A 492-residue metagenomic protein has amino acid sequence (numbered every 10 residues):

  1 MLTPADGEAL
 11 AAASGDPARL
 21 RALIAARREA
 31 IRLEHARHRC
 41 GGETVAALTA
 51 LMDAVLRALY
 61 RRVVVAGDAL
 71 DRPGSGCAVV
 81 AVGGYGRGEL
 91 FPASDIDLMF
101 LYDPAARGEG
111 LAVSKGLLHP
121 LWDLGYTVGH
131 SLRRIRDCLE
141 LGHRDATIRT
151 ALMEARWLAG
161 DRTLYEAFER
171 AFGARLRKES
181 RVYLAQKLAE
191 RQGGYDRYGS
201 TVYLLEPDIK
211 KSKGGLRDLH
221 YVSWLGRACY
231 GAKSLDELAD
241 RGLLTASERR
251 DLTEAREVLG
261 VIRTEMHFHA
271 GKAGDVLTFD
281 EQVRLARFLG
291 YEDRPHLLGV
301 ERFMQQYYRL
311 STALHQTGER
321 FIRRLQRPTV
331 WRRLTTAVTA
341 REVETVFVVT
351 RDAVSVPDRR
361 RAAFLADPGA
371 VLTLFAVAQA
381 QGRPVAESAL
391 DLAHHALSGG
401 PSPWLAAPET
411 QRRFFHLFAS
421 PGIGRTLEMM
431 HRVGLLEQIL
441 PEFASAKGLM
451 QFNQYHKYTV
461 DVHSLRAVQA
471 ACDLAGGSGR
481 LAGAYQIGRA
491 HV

Functional and structural regions predicted by a protein language model:
M1-H491: A nucleotide- and high-energy phosphate-metabolite-utilizing enzyme signature
